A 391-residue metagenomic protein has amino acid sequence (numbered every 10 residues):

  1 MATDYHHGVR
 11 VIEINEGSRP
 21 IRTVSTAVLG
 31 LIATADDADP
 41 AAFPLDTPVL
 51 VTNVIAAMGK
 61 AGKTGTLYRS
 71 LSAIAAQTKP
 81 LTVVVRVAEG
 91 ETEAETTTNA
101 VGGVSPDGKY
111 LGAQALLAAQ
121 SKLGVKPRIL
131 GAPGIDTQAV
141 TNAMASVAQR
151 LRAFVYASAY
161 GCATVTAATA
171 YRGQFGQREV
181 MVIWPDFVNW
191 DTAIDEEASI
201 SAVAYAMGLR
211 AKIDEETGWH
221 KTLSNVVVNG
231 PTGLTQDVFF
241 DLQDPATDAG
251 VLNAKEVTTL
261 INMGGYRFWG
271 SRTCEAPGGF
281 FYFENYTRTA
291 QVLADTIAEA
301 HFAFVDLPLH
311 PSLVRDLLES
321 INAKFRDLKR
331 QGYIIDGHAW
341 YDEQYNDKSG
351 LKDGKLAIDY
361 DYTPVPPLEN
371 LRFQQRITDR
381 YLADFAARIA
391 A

Functional and structural regions predicted by a protein language model:
M1-A391: Surface-exposed assembly/interface segments
